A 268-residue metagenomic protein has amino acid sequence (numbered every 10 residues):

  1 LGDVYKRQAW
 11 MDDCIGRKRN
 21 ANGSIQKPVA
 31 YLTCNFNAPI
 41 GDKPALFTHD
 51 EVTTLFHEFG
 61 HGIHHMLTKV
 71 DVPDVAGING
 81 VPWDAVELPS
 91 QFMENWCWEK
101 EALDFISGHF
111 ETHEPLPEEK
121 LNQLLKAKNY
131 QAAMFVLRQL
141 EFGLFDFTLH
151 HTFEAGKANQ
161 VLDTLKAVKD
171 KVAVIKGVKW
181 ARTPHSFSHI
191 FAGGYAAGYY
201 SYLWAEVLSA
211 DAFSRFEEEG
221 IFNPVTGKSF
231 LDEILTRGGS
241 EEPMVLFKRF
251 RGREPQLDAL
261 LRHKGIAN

Functional and structural regions predicted by a protein language model:
L1-Y5: Short, small-residue-biased leader/transition segments that mark boundaries at the very start of proteins
K6-G23, D170: Conserved alpha/beta core surface patches that mediate binding of polyanionic ligands
I25-Y31, A85, L140: Short, solvent-exposed loop/turn segments at the edges of secondary structure
Y31, F36-N37: Fold-level signature of zinc-dependent metallopeptidase catalytic domains
L32, K43-P44, H65, K69: Small-residue-rich helix-interface/hinge motifs
N37-F56: Short pre-active-site segment immediately N-terminal to the catalytic Zn-binding motif
G62-D71, G77-N79, W83-E87, F92-K100 (+1 more regions): C-terminal, non-catalytic "cap/extension" segments appended to globular domains
